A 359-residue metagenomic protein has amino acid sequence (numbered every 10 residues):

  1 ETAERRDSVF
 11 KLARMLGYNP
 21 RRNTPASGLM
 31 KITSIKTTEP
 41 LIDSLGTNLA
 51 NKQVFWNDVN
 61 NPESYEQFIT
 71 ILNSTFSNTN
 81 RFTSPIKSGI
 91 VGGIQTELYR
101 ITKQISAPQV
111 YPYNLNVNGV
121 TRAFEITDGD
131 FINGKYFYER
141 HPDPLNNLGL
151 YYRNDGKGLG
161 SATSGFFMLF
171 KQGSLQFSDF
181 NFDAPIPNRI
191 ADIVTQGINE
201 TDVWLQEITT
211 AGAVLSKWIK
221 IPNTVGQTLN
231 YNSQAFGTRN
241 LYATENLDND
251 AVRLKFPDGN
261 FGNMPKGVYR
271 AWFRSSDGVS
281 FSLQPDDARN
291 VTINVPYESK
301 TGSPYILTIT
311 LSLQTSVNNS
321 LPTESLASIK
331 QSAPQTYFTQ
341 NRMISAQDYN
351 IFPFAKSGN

Functional and structural regions predicted by a protein language model:
E1-N359: Signature of Asx- and small-polar-rich beta-strand/turn repeats characteristic of beta-solenoid architectures
